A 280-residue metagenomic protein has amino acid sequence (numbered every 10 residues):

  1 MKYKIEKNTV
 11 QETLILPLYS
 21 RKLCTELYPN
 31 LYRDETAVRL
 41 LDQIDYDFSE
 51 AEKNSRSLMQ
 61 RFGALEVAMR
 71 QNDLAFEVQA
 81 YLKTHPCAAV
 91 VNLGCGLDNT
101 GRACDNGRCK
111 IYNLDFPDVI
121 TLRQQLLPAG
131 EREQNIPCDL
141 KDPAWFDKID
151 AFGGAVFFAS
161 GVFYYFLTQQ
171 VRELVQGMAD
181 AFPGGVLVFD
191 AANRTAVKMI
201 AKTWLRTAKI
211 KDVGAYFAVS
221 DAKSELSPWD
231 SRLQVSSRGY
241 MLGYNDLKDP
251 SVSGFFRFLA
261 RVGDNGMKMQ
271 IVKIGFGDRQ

Functional and structural regions predicted by a protein language model:
M1-V91, C95-C138, A151-F152: Rossmann-like AdoMet
P143-F152: Short amphipathic alpha-helix with an adjacent loop that forms part of the alpha/beta core around
F157-F158: A conserved beta-strand element that flanks and buttresses the S-adenosyl-L-methionine
Y165-M178: A short, conserved alpha-helix within the catalytic core of class I
A181-R194: Conserved beta-strand signature within the Rossmann-like core of class I S-adenosyl-L-methionine
K198-V213: Short, glycine-/aromatic-enriched active-site segment of Class I SAM-dependent methyltransferases
V213-Y240: Short alpha-helix
R232-F258: Conserved catalytic loop of SAM-dependent methyltransferase domains
